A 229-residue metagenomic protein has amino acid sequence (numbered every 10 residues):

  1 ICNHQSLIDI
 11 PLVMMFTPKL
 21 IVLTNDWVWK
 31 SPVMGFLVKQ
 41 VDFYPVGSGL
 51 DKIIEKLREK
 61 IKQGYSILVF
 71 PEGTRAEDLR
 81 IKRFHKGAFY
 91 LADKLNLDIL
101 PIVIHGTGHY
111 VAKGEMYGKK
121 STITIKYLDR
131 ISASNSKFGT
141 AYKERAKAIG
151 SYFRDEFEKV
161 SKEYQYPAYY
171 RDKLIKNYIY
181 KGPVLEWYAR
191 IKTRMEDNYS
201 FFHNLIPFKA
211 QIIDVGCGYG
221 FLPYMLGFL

Functional and structural regions predicted by a protein language model:
I1-G49: Catalytic core of membrane glycerolipid acyltransferases/transacylases, capturing the structured, soluble-facing
P11-M14, F89, Y224: Short, hydrophobic alpha-helix immediately C-terminal to the catalytic nucleophile
D51-I179: Non-catalytic C-terminal accessory region of glycerolipid acyltransferases and related lyso-lipid remodeling enzymes
Y180-M195: Class I SAM-dependent methyltransferase Rossmann-like catalytic core, especially the SAM/SAH-binding loop
K192-F208: Conserved alpha-helix/loop element of class I SAM-dependent methyltransferases that forms part of the SAM/SAH-binding
K209-G218: Conserved class I S-adenosyl-L-methionine
Y219-F228: Conserved SAM-binding loop of SAM-dependent methyltransferases across substrates and taxa, primarily the Class I
